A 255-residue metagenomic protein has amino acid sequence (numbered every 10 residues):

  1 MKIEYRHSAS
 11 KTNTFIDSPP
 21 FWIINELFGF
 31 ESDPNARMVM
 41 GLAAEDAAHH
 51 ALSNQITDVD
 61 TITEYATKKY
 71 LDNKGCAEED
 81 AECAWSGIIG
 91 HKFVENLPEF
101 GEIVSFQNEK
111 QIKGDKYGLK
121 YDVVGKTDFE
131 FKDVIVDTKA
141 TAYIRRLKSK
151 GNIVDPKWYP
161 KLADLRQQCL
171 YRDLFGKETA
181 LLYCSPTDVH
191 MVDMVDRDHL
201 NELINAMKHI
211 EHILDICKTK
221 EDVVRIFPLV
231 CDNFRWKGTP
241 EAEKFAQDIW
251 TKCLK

Functional and structural regions predicted by a protein language model:
M1-K126, K244-A246, T251-K255: Metal-dependent nuclease catalytic cores that hydrolyze phosphodiester bonds in DNA/RNA, characterized by
I23, Y143-L147, D188-M191: Short catalytic/ligand-binding loop motif for oxyanion handling, primarily in non-cytosolic enzymes, centered on
G29, K113, T141-Y143, S185-D188: Short, solvent-exposed loop/turn segments at secondary-structure junctions
A43, R166-L174: Short amphipathic alpha-helical face segments that pack within enzyme cores and frequently flank/anchor catalytic
S86, A163, E202-N205: Soluble or luminal CAZymes and related metallo-dependent hydrolases
F100-V104, F131-V134, D173-E178: Short glycine/proline-enriched coil/turn segments at helix->beta-strand junctions
I112-Q167: Non-catalytic protein-protein interaction segments used by genome-maintenance enzymes to assemble and couple activities
R172-K255: Metal-dependent nuclease catalytic regions and adjoining charged, substrate-binding loops involved in nucleic-acid end
